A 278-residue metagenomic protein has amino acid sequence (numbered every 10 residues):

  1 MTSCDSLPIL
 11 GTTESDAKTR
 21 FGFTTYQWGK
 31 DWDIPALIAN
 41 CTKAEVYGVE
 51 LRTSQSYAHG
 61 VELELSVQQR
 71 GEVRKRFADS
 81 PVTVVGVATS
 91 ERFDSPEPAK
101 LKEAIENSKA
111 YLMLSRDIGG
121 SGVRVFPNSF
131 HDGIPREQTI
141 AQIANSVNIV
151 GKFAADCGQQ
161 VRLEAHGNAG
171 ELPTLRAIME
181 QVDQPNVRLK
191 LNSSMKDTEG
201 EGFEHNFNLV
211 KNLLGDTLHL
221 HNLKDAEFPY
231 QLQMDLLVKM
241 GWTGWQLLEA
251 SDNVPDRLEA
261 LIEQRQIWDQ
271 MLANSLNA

Functional and structural regions predicted by a protein language model:
M1-G22, D31, P35-Y47, E171-A278: Histidine-acidic metal/acid-base catalytic patches
L10, T42, G71-T89, F93-L189 (+2 more regions): Active-site acidic/histidine proton-transfer and metal-coordination neighborhood in alpha/beta enzyme cores
T24-W28, R52-S56, T89-R92, N128-F130 (+5 more regions): Active-site beta-loop-alpha junctions enriched in small/polar residues
G29, L65, E103, A141-Q142 (+2 more regions): Residues that cap or flank secondary-structure elements
W32-P35, E62-E72: Aromatic- and glycine-enriched glycan-recognition loops and surfaces that form the carbohydrate-binding subsites
E45-L65: N-terminal substrate-binding region of glycoside hydrolase catalytic domains
G48-T53, R124-P127, G244: Short, small-residue-rich loop/turn micro-motifs
G60-E64, P96-K102, I134-T139, E201-G202 (+1 more regions): Short, solvent-exposed loop/turn segments at secondary-structure boundaries
